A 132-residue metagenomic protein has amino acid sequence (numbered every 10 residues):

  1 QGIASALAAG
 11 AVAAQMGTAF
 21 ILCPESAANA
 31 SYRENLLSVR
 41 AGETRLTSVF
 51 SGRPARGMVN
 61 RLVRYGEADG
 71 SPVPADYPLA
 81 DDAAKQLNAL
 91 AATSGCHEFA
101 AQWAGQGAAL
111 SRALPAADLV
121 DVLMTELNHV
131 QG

Functional and structural regions predicted by a protein language model:
G2-G132: Conserved active-site-proximal phosphate/metal-binding subdomains
